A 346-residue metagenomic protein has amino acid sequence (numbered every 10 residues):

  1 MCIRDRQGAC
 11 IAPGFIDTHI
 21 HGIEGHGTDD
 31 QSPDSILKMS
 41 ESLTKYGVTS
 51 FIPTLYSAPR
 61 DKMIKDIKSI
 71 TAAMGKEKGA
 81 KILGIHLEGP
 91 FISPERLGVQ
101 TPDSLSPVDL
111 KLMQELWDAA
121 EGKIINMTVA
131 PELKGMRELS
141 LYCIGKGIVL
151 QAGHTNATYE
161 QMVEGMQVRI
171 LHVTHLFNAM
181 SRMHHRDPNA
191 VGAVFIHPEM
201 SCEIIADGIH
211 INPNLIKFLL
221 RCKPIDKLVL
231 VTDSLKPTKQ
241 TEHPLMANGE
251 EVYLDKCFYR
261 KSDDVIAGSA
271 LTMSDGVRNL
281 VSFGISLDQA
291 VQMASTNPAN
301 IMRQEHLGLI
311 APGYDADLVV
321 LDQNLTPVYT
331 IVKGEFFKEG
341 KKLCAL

Functional and structural regions predicted by a protein language model:
M1-D5: Conserved small/polar residues in nucleotide/adenosyl-binding loops
A9-K65: Metal-associated gating/positioning segment near the N- to mid-region
H19, L87, C143, V173 (+2 more regions): Conserved, mostly hydrophobic/aromatic
S32-S35, D66-S69, D109-K111, H185-V191: Charged helix-capping and loop-helix junction motifs
S40-K123: Divalent-metal coordination cores built from histidine and acidic residues
Q114, D118-Q240: Active-site core of metal-dependent hydrolases
G192-C202, R221-T232, P237-Y314, L318-L321: His/Asp/Glu-enriched, well-ordered alpha-helical/loop segment that forms or immediately abuts the divalent-metal
I310-L346: C-terminal cap of metal-dependent C-N hydrolases
